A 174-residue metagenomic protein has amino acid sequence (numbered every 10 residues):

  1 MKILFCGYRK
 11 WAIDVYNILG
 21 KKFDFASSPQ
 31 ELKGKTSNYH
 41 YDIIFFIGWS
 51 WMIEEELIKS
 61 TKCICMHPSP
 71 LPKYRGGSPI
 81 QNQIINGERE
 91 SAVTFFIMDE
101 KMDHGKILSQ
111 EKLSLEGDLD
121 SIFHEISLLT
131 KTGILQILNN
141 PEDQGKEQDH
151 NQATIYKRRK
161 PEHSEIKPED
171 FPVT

Functional and structural regions predicted by a protein language model:
M1-T174: One-carbon transfer enzymes
